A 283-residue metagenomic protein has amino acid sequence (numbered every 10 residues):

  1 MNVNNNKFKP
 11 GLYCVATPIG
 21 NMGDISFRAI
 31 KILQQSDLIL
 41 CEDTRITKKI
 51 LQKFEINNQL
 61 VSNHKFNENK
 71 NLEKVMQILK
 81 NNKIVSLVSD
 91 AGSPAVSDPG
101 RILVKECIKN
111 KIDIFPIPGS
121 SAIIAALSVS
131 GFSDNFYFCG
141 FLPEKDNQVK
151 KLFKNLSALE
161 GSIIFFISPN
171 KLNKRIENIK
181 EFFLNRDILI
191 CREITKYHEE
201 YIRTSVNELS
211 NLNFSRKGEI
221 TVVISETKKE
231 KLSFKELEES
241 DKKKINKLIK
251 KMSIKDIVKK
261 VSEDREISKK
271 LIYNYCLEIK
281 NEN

Functional and structural regions predicted by a protein language model:
M1-F66: Glycine-rich, flexible N-terminal cofactor/catalytic loop recognition
K9, K83-I84, S162, P169-N283: A contiguous loop/helix-start segment that scaffolds small-molecule binding in enzyme catalytic cores
G11-V15, N81-S89, F136, G161-F165 (+1 more regions): Generic beta-sheet signal
L33-I39, I112-F115, S162-I163: Short active-site oxyanion
N63-N69, L142-K145: Conserved helicase motor
L72-S121, A125: Glycine/small-residue-rich loop that forms an oxyanion/phosphate-binding "nest" at active or ligand-binding sites
I102-L159: Class I SAM-dependent methyltransferase SAM-binding "motif I" and its flanking Rossmann-like core
P116-G119, F165, I190: General beta-strand structural signal in soluble alpha/beta enzymes
